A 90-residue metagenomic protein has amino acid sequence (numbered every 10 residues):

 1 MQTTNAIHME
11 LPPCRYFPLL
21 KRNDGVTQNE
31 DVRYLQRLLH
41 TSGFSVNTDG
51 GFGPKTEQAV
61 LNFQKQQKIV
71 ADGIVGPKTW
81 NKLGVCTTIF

Functional and structural regions predicted by a protein language model:
M1-D49, I89-F90: Acidic, Ser/Thr/Pro/Gly-enriched interdomain connector segments
G50, G73: Acidic, glycine-anchored loop motifs typical of Ca2+
V60: Conserved hydrophobic/aromatic packing and binding residues within compact polymer-binding modules
A71, T87-F90: Terminal recognition/anchoring or ligand-binding modules at protein termini
W80-C86: Short, basic amphipathic alpha-helical segments that act as recognition/interaction helices in nucleic-acid-binding
